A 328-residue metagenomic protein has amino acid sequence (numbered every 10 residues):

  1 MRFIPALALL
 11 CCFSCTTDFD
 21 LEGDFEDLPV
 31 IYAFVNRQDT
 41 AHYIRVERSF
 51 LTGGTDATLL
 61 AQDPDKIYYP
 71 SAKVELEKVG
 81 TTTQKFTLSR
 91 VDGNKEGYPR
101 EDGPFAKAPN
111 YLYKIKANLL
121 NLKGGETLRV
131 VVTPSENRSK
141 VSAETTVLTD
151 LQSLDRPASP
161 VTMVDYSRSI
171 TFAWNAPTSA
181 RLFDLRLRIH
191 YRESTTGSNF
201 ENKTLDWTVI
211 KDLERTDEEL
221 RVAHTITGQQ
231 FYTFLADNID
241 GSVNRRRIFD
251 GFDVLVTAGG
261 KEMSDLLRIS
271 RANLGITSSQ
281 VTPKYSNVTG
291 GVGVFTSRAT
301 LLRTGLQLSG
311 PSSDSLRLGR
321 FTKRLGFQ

Functional and structural regions predicted by a protein language model:
M1-L7: Sec-dependent signal peptide recognition, specifically the positively charged N-region followed immediately by
C11-S14: C-terminal motif of bacterial Sec signal peptides marking the signal peptidase cleavage site
T16-Q328: A sequence/structural signal for flexible, mid-protein segments enriched in small/helix-disrupting residues
